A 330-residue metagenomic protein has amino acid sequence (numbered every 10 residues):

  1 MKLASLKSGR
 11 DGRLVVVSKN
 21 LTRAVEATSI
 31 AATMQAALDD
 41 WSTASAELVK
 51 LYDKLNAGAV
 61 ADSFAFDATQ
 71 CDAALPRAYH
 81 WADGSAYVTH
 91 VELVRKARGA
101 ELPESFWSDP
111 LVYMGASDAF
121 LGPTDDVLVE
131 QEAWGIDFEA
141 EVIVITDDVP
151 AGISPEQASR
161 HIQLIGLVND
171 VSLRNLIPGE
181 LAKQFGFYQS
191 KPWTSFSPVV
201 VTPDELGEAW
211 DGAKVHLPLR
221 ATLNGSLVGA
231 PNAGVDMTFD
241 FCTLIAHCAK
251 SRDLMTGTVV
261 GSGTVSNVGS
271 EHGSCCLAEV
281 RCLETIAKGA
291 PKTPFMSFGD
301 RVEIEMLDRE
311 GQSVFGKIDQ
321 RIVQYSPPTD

Functional and structural regions predicted by a protein language model:
M1-A31, Q131, A140, E180 (+6 more regions): Charged, cofactor-coupling segments
M1-S8, Q35-P231, F239-T243, L283 (+2 more regions): Active-site microenvironments in enzyme catalytic cores
A78, A133, K250-R252, K292-F295: Short, surface-exposed secondary-structure edge patches
N169, S262-G263: Active-site flanking residues adjacent to catalytic metal/cofactor-binding acidic residues
D240, L244-A249, I286-K292: Short alpha-helix capping/helix-loop boundary micro-motifs
R252, T258, N267-S270: Basic polyanion-binding and macromolecular-assembly surfaces
T256-G257, G299: Loop/turn positions that initiate beta-strands
